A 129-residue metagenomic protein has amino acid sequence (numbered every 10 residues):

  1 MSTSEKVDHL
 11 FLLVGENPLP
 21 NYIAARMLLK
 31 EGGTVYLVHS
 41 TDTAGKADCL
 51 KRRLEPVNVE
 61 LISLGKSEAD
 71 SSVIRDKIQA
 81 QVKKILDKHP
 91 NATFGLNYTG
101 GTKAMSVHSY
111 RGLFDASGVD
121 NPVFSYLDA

Functional and structural regions predicted by a protein language model:
M1-T93, A104-A129: Long, low-complexity, Lys/Arg-enriched
L96: Conformationally flexible catalytic loops at phosphate/diphosphate-handling active centers
T99-G101: Glycine-rich beta-strand-to-loop/alpha-helix junction loops that act as flexible
